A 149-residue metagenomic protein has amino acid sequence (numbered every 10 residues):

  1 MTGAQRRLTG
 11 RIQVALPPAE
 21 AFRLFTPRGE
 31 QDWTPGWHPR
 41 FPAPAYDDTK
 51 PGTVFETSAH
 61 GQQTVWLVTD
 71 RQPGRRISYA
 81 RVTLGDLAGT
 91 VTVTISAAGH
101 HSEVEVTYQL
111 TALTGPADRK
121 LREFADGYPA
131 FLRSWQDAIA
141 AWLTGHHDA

Functional and structural regions predicted by a protein language model:
M1-D47: Hydrophobic ligand-binding cavity/cleft-lining segments
A4-R6, H60, L87: Residue-level preference for beta-strand/loop junctions
T9-Q13, V54-E56, S78, T92-T94 (+1 more regions): Beta-strand secondary-structure signal
G10-I12, T64-D70, R81, G89-A97: Hydrophobic/aromatic beta-strand elements that line small-molecule binding cavities or substrate pockets in beta-rich
A15-A19, T69-G74, T94-E103: A short, structured loop/turn motif at beta-sheet edges
A21-F25, F55, V68, Y79 (+3 more regions): Hydrophobic pocket/interface hotspot
G29-P35, R40-L84, A141-A149: Glycine-rich portal/gate segments that line the openings of hydrophobic small-molecule binding cavities
T83-S134: Beta-strand/loop substructures that line and gate deep hydrophobic ligand-binding cavities in soluble
